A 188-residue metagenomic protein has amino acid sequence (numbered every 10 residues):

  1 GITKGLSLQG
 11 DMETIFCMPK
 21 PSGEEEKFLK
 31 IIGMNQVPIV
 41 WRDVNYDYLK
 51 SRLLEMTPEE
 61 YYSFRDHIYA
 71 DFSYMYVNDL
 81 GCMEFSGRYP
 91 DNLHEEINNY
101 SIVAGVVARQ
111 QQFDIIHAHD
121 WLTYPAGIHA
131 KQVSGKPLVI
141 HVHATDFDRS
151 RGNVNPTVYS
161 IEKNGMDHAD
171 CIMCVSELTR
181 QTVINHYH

Functional and structural regions predicted by a protein language model:
G1-S7: Short amphipathic alpha-helix
L8-Q111: A conserved catalytic-core segment of Leloir-type glycosyltransferases
E13-I15, V139, C171: A structural signal for isolated positions on well-ordered beta-strands in alpha/beta enzyme cores
P19, H119-D120, C174-S176: Replace "coordinates the UDP/GDP/TDP-sugar" with "coordinates nucleotide-activated sugar donors
G105-Q110, N155-I172: Membrane-proximal helix-turn-helix segments that form the acceptor-binding/catalytic region of lipid-linked
I115-H117, Y124, I128-D148, M173: Active-site proximal beta-strand in glycosyltransferases
L122-T123, L178-R180: Alpha-helix capping/helix-boundary segments
S134, D167, R180-H188: Helix-loop-beta element that forms the nucleotide-linked donor phosphate-binding surface in glycosyltransferases
